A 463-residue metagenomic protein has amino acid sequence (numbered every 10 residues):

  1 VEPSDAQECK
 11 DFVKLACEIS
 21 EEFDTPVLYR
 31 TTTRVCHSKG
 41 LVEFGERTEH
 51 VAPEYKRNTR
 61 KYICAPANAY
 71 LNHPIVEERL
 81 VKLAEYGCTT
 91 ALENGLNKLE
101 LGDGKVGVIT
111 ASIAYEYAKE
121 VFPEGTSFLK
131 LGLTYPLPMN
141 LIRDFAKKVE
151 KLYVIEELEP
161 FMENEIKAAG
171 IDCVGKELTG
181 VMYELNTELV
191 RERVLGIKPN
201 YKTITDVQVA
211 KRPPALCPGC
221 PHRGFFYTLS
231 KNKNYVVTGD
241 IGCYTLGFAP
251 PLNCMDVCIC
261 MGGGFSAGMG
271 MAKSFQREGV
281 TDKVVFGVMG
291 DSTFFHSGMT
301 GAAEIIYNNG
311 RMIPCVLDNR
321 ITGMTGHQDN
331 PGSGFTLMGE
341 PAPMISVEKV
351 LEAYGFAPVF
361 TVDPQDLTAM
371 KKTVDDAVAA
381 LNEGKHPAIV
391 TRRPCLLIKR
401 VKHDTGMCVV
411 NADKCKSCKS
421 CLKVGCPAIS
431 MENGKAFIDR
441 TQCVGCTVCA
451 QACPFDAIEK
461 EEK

Functional and structural regions predicted by a protein language model:
P3-L216, P221-G224, K233, P364 (+3 more regions): Flexible, low-complexity linker and terminal segments
E8, G132-M139, C243-Y244, S266 (+2 more regions): Short acidic loop-to-helix transition motifs that present clustered carboxylates
T33, E159, C243, F294 (+1 more regions): Short, glycine/acidic-enriched loop or turn micro-motifs at the edges of active sites
K105, G125-S127, K151, V236 (+3 more regions): Residues at the starts of beta-strands that form the adenosine-phosphate
I109-A111, T238, V288, C315: Short hydrophobic segments within beta-strands
A111-A114, D240-C243, D318-R320: Short glycine-enriched loops at secondary-structure junctions
I204-G268, S274-E278: Active-site diphosphate/adenylate-binding microenvironment
F248-V390, R400-V401: Thiamine diphosphate
